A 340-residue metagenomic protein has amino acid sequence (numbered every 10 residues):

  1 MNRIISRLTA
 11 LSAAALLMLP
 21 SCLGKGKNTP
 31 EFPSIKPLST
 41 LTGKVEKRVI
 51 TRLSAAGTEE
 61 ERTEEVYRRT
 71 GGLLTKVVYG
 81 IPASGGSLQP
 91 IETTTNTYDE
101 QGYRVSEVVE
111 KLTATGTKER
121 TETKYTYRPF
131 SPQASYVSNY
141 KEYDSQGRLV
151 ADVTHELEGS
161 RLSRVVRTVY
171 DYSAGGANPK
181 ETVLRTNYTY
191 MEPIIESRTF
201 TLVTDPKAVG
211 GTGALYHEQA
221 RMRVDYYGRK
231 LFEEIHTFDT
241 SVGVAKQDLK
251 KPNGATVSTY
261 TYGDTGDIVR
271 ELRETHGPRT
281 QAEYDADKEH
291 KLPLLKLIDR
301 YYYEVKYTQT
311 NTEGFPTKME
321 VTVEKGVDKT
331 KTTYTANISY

Functional and structural regions predicted by a protein language model:
N2-L11: Bacterial N-terminal signal peptides that target proteins for export
L19-S21: C-terminal motif of bacterial Sec signal peptides marking the signal peptidase cleavage site
L23-Y340: Buried hydrophobic residues that stabilize the cores of well-folded domains
